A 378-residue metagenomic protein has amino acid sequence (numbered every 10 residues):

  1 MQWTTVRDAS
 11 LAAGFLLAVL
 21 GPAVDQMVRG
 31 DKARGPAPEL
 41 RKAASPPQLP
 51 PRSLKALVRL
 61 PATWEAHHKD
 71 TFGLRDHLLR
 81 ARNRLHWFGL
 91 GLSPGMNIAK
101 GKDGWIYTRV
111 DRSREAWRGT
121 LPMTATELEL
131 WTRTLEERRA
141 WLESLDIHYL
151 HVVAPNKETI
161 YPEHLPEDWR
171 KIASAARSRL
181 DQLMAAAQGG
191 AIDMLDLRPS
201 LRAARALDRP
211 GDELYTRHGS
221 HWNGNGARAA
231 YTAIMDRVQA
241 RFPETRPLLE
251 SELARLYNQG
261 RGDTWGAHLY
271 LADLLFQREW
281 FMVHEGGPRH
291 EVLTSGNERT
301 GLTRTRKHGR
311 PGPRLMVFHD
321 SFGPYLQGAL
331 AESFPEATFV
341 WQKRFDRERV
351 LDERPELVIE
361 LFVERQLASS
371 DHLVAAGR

Functional and structural regions predicted by a protein language model:
M1-R378: Extracellular glycan-modifying ectodomains
